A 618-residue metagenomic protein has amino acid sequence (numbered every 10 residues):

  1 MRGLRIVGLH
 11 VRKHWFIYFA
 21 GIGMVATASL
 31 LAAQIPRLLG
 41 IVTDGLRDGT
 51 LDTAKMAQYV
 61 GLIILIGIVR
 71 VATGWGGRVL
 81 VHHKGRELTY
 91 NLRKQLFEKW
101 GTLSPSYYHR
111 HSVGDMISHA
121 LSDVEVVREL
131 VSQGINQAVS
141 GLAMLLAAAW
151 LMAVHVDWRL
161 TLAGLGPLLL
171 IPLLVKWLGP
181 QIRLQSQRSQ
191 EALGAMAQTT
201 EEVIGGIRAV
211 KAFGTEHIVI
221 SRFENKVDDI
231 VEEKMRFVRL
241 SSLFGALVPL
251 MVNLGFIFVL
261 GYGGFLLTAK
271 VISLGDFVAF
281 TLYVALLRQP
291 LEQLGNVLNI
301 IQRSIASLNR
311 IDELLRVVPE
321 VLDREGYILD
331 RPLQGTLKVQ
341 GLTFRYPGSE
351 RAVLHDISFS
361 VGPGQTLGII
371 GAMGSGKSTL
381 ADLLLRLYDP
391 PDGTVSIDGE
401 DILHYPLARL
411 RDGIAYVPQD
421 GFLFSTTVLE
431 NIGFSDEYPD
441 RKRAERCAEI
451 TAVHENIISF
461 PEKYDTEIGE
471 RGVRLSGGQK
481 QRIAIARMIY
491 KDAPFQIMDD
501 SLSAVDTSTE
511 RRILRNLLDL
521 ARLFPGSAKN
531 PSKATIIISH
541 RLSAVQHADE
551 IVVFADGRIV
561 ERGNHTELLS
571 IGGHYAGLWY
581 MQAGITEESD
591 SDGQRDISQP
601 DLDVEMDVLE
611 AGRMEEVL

Functional and structural regions predicted by a protein language model:
M1-W15, M116: A short amphipathic helical element positioned immediately N-terminal to and/or at the very start of a transmembrane
G8, K13, P105-S106, S122-V131 (+10 more regions): An intracellular "coupling" helix at the cytosolic face of ABC transporter transmembrane type-1 domains
K13, I17-L30, Q34, Q133-R188 (+2 more regions): Transmembrane helices of ABC transporter permease
F16-R37, Y59, I63, L80-H82 (+7 more regions): Alpha-helical segments in transporter systems
Y18-G76, L80, V154-T161, V271-L274: Transmembrane helix-loop-helix hairpins at lipid-water interfaces of multipass membrane proteins, especially the type-1
T50-Q58, L151-L169, R236, L240-N309 (+1 more regions): Helix-loop-helix
L80, R86, K94-S118, S122-V126 (+6 more regions): Short intracellular "coupling" helices and adjacent cytoplasmic loop segments at the cytosolic face of multi-pass
D330-L618: ABC-type nucleotide-binding domain
